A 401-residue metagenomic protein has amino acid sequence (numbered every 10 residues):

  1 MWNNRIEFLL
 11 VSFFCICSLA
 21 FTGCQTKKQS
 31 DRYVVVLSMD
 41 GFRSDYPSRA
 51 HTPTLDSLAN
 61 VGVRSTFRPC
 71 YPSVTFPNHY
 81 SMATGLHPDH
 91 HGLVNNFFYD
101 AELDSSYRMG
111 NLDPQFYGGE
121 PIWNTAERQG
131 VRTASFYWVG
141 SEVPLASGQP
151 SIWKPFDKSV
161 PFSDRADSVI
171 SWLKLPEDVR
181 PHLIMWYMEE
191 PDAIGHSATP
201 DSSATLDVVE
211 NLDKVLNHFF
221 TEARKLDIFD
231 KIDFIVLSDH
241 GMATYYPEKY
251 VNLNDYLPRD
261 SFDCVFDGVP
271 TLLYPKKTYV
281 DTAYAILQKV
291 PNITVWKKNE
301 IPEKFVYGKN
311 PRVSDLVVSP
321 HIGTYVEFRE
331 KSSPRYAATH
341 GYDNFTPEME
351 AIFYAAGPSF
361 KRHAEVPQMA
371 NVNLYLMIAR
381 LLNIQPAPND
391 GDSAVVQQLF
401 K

Functional and structural regions predicted by a protein language model:
M1-S30: Bacterial Sec-dependent N-terminal signal peptides
V36, T54, N211-N252: Metal-dependent active-site segment of extracytoplasmic phospho-/sulfohydrolases and closely related
D45-H90: Short, structured active-site-proximal loop/turn typified by the sulfatase FGly-forming signature C/S-X-P-X-R
L86-T199: His/Asp/Glu-rich, glycine-adjacent segments that coordinate divalent cations and/or stabilize oxyanion chemistry on
S151-L173, L206-K214, L257-V269: Acidic, His- and aromatic-enriched active-site or binding-groove loops in soluble protein domains that engage sugars
S163-K174, P191-I232, I378: A long, amphipathic alpha-helix that forms part of the scaffold/cap immediately adjacent to metal-dependent active
V265-E365, M369-M377: Active-site neighborhoods of enzymes that stabilize oxyanions during catalysis
